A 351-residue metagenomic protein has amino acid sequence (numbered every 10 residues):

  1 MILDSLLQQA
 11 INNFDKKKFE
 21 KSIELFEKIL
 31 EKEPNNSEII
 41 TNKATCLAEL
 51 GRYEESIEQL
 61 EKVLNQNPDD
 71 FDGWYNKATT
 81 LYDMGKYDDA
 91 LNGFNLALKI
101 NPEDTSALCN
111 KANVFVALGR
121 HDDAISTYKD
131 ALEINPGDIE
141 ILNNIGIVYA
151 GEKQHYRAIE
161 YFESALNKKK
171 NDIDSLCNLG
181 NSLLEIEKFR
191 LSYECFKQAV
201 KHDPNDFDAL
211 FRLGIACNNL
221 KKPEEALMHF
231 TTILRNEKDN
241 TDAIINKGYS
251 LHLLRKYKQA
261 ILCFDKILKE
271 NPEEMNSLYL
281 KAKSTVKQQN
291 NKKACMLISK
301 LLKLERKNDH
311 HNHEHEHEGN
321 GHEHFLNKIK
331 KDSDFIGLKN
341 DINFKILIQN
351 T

Functional and structural regions predicted by a protein language model:
L7, I11-F14, E38-E49, F71-D83 (+6 more regions): Conserved alpha-helical positions within TPR/SEL1-like repeat arrays
I29, K62-V63, L96-A97, D130-A131 (+5 more regions): Canonical positions in the second alpha-helix
A117, D122, K129-R190, E194 (+3 more regions): Solenoidal tandem-repeat scaffolds enriched in leucines and small polar residues
R235, D242-T351: Alpha-helical protein-protein interaction modules
